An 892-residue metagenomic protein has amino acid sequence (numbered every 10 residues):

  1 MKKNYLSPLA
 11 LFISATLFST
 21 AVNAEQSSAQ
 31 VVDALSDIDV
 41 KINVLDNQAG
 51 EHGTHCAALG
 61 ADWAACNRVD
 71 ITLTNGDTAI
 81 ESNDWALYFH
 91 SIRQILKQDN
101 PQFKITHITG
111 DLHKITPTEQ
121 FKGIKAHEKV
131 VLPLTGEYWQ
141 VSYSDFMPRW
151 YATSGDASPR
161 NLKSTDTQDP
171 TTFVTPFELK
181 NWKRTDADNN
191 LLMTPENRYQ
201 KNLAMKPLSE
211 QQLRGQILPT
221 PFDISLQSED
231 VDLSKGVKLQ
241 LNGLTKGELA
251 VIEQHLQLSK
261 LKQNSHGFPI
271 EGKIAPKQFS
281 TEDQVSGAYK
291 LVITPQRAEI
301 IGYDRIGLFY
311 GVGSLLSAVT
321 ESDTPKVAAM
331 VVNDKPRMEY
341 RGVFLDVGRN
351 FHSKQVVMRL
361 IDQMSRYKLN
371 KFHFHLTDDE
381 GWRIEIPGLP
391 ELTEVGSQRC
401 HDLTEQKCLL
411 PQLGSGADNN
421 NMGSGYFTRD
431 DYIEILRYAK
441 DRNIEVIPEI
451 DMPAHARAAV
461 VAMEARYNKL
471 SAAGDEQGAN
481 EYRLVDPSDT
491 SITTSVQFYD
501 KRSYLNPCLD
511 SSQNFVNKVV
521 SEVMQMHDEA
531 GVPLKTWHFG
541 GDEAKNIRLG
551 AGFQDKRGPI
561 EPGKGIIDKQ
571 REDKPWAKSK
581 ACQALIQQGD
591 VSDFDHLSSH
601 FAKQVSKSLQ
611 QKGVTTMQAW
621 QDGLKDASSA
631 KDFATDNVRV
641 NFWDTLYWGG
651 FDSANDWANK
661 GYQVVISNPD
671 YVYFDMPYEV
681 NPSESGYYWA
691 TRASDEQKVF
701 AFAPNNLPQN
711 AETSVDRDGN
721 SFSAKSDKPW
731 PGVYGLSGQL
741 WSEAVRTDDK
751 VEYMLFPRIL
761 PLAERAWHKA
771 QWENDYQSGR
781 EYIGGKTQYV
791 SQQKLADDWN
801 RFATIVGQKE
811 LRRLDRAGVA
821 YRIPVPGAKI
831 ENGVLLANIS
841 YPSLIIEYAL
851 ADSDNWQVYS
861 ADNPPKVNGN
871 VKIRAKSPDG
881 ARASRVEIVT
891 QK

Functional and structural regions predicted by a protein language model:
I42-I80: Short beta-strand elements of extracellular/lumenal beta-sandwich folds
T78-T109, W150: Short acidic, flexible loop segments centered on an aromatic residue
N100-Q140: Intrinsically disordered, low-complexity Pro/Gly/Ser/Thr-rich segments with frequent PxxP/GP/PP motifs and embedded
F146-I306, Y310-P336, M617-D626, R822-I823: Acidic, contiguous N-terminal accessory segments
Q284-A288, V292-Y504, L509-F515, V520-T536: Feature activates predominantly on carbohydrate-active enzymes
T493-N637, T645: Active-site neighborhood of glycoside hydrolase catalytic domains
T615-E831: Flexible, acidic glycine-rich loops studded with aromatic residues
G785-K892: Short, compositionally stereotyped local motifs that mark structural "simplifiers"
